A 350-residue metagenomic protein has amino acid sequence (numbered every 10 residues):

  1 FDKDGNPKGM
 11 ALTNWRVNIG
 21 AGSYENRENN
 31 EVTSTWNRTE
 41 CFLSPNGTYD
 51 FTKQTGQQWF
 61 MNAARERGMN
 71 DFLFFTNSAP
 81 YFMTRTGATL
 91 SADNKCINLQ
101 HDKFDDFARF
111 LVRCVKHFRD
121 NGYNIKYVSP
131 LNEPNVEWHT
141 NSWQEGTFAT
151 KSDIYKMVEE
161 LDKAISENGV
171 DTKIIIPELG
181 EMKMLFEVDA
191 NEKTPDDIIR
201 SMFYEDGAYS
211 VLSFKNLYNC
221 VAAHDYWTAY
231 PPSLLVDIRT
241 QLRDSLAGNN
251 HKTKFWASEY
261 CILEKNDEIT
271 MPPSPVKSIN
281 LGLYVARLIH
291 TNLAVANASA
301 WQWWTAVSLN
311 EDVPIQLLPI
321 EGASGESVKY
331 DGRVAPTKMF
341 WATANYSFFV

Functional and structural regions predicted by a protein language model:
F1-I125, E145-K151, Y155, E159 (+1 more regions): N-terminal catalytic cores of secreted or lumenal carbohydrate-active enzymes
T13-I19, S23, D71-T76, K126-P130 (+4 more regions): Structural recognition of the beta-strand scaffold that forms the well-ordered cores of secreted hydrolase catalytic
G20-Y24, S78-F82, L131-E137, L179-M184 (+4 more regions): Solvent-exposed loop/turn segments at secondary-structure junctions within structured extracellular/periplasmic domains
N29, M83-T89, H139-W143, F186-D189 (+1 more regions): Short acidic, glycine/serine/threonine-rich loops at helix termini
G56-F60, F107-C114, M157, I238 (+3 more regions): Stable alpha-helical elements in mature extracytoplasmic
K116, N121, Q144-L288, V295: Noncatalytic carbohydrate-binding groove/subsite architecture in carbohydrate-active enzymes
Y127-G146: The feature captures the catalytic groove of carbohydrate-active enzymes
K254-F348: Aromatic/acidic polysaccharide-binding cleft in carbohydrate-active enzymes
